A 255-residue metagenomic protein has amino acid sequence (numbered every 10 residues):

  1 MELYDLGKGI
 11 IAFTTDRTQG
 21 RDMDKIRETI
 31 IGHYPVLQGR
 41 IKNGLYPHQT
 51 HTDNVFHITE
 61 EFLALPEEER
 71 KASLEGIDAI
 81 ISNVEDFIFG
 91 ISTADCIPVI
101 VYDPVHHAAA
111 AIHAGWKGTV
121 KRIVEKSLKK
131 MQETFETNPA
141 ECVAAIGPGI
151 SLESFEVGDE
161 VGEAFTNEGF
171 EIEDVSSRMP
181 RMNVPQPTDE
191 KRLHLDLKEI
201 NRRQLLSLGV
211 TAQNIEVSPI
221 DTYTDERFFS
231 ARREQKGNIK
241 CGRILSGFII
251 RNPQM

Functional and structural regions predicted by a protein language model:
M1-M255: Active-site microenvironment for binding and transforming phosphate-containing groups
